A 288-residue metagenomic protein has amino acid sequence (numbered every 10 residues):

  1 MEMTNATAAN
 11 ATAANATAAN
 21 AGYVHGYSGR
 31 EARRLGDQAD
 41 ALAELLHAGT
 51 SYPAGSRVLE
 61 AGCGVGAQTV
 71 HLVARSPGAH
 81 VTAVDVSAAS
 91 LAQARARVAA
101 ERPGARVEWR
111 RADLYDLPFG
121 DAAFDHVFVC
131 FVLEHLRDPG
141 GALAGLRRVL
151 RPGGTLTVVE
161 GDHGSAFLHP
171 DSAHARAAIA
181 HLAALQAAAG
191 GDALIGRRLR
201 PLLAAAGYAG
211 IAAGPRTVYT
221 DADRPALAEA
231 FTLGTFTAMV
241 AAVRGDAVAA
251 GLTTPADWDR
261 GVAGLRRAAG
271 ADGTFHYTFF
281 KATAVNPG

Functional and structural regions predicted by a protein language model:
N20-D40: Class I SAM-dependent methyltransferase Rossmann-like catalytic core, especially the SAM/SAH-binding loop
D37-S56, H71: Conserved alpha-helix/loop element of class I SAM-dependent methyltransferases that forms part of the SAM/SAH-binding
L59, V65-D116: Class I SAM-dependent methyltransferase SAM/SAH-binding core
Y115-H126: A short acidic, Gly/Pro-enriched loop at the edge of an enzyme's catalytic core that lines a small-molecule cofactor
D125-D138: A short SAM/SAH-binding and catalytic strip from SAM-dependent methyltransferases
G140-T155: A short glycine-rich, Lys/Arg-flanked "PGG" loop and its adjoining helix->strand segment in the class I
T157-A226, G234: Conserved catalytic/acceptor-binding region of the Class I
A212-G288: Conserved Class I S-adenosyl-L-methionine
